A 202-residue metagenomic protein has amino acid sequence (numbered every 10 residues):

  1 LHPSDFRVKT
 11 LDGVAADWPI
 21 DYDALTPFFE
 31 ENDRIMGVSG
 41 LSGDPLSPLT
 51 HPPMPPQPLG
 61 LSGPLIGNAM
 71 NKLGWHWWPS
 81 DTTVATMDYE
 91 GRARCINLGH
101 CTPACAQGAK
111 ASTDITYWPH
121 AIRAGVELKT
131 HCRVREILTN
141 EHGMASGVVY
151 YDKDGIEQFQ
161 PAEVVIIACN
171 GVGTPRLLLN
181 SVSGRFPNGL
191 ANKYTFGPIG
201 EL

Functional and structural regions predicted by a protein language model:
H2-T10, T139, R176: Cytochrome P450 core scaffold surrounding the K-helix E-X-X-R motif and the conserved "meander" helix-loop region
R7-V134: Conserved redox-cofactor binding core of oxidoreductases
F28, Q107, R123, E136-I137 (+1 more regions): Glycine-rich loop(s) and the adjacent beta-strand/alpha-helix scaffold that form part
K72, L138-H142, D152: Short acidic-glycine loop/turn motifs at beta-strand connectors
E90-R92, N140-S146: A short, glycine/Asx- and small/polar-enriched loop/turn that sits immediately N-terminal to a beta-strand
T130, M144, I199: Residues that flank catalytic or metal-binding motifs in active/ligand-binding sites
